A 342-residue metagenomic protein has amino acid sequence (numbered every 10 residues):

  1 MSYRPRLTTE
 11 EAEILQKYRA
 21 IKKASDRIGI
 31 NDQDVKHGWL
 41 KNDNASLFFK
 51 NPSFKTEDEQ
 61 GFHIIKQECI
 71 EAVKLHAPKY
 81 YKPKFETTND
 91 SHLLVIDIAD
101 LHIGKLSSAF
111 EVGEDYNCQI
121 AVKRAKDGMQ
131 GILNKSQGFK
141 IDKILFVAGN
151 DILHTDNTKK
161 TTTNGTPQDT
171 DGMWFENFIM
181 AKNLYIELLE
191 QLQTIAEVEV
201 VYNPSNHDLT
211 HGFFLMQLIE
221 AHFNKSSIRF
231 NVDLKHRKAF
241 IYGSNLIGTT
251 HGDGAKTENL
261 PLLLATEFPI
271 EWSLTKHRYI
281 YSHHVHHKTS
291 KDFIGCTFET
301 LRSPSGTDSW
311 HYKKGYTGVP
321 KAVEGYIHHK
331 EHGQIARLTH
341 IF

Functional and structural regions predicted by a protein language model:
M1-Q119, Q137-I141: Acidic, histidine-bearing metal-coordination/catalytic regions of metal-dependent phosphoesterases
T8, L218-H236, I241-F342: Conserved beta-sheet core of the metallophosphoesterase superfamily
N31-N44, L184-V201, G248, R278-V285: N-terminal short leaders/motifs
A45-S46, G212-F213, A239-S244: Short, solvent-exposed polar/charged micro-motifs at secondary-structure junctions
Y81-L101, E114-I228: Core catalytic region of metal-dependent phosphoesterases/phosphodiesterases, especially metallo-beta-lactamase-like
H102-I103, L153, H207-L209, G254-A255 (+2 more regions): Short, solvent-exposed loop/turn segments at secondary-structure junctions
L106, N157, H211, S290-D292: Generic hydrophobic alpha-helical membrane-span motif
S108-E111, K159-T161, P261: Short coil/turn segments at secondary-structure boundaries
